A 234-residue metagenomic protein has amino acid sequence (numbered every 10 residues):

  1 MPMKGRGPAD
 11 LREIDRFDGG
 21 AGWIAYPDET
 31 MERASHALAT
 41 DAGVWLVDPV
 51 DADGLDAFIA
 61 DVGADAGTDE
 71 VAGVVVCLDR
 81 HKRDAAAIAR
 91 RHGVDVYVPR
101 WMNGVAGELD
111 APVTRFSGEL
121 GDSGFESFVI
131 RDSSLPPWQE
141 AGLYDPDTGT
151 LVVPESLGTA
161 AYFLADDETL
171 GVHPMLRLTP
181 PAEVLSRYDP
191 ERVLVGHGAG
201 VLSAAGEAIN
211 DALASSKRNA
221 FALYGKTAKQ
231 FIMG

Functional and structural regions predicted by a protein language model:
P2-D15, A21-G22, P27-T30, G43-L46 (+2 more regions): Metallo-beta-lactamase
R12, A34-H36, F116-G118, A141: Residue-level detector of beta-strand structural context in well-folded domains
D18-A25, G73, D122-F128: Short, hydrophobic/aromatic-rich segments at coil-to-beta transitions
V50-W101: Active-site metal-binding motif and surrounding structural segment of the metallo-beta-lactamase
D56-A57, D84-A86, E108, Y162-F163 (+1 more regions): Short glycine-/acidic-enriched loop or helix-start segments at secondary-structure transitions that form or flank
D69, S123, Y188: Structured loop/turn residues at beta-strand edges in well-structured enzyme cores
C77, Y97-R100, F116, V153-P154 (+1 more regions): Generic beta-sheet signal
V94-Q139, P146-T148, V172-H173, R177-P180: Metallo-beta-lactamase
